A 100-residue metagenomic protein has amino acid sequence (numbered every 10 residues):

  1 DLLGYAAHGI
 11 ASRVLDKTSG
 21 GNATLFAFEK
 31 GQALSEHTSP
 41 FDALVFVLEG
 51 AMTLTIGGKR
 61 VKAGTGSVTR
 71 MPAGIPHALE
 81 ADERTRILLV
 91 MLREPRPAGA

Functional and structural regions predicted by a protein language model:
D1-G20, T55, A100: A short, N-terminal "cap"/entry segment at the start of jelly-roll beta-barrel domains of the cupin/DSBH fold
H8-G9, S19-S39: Conserved short histidine dyad/triad with adjacent acidic residue
N22, A51-T53, R60, P76 (+1 more regions): Structural motif
A27-E29, S39-L54: Short, conserved beta-strand element in jelly-roll/cupin
L34-E36, L54-T55, M71, P76-D82: Short beta-strand His + acidic residue motifs that chelate non-heme Fe in jelly-roll/DSBH and cupin folds
L48-E49, G64-T65, E83: A cytosolic small-molecule/anion-sensing beta-strand core signal
G58-A73: Short acidic-glycine-tyrosine-enriched beta hairpin
A73-P97: Ligand-binding loop in jelly-roll beta-barrel domains
